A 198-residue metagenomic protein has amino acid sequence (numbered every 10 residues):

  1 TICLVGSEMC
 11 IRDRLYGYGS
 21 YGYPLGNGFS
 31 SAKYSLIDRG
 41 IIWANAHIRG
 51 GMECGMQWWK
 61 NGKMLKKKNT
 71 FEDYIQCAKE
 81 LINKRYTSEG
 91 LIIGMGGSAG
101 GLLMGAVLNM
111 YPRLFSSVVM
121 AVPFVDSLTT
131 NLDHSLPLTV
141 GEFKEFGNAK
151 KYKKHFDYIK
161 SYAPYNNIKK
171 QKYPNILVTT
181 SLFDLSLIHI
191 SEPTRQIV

Functional and structural regions predicted by a protein language model:
T1-I11, I188-E192, Q196-V198: Single conserved hydrophobic/aromatic residue that forms the stacking wall/gate of nucleotide- or nucleobase-binding
V5-G6, R39, L114: Short, structured coil segments at secondary-structure junctions
R12-G19: Short beta-strand element of the alpha/beta-hydrolase
G19-Y21, A99-G100: Acidic helix/loop microenvironments that form the catalytic cleft of cell-wall polysaccharide enzymes
Y21-Y23, W43: Serine-hydrolase catalytic-loop signature spanning alpha/beta hydrolases and amidase-signature enzymes
N27-A32, L103-V107: Short beta-alpha junctions and helix-cap segments that line functional grooves
G28-N45: Short amphipathic alpha-helix adjacent to the substrate-entry channel of hydrolases
A46-S191, R195: Active-site-proximal cap/loop segments of hydrolase catalytic domains
